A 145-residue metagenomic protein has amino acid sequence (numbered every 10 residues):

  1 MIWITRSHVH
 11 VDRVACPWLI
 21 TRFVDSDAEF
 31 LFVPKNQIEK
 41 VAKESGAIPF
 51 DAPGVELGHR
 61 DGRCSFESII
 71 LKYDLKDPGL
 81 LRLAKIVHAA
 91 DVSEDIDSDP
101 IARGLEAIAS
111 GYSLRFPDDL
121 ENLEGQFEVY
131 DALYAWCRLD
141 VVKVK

Functional and structural regions predicted by a protein language model:
M1-H8, W18-K145: Extended, well-folded catalytic/binding cores that form a central cleft or groove in large enzyme and scaffold domains
